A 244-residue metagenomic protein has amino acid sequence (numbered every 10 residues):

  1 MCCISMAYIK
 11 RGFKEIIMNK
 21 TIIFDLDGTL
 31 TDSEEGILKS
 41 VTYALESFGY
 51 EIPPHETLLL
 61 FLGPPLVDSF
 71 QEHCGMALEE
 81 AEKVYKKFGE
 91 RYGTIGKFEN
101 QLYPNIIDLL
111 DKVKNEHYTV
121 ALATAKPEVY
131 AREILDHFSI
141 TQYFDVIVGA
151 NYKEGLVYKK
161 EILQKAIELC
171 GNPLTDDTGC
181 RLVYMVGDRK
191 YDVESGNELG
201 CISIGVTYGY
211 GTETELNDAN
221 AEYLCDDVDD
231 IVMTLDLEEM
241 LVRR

Functional and structural regions predicted by a protein language model:
C2, F13, M18-K20, I134-R244: Asp-based, Mg2+/Mn2+-dependent phosphohydrolase catalytic module
N19-D108, E116: N-terminal helical cap/lid subdomain that shapes the substrate entry/recognition surface in HAD-like hydrolases
T29, G36, E128, Y191 (+1 more regions): Conserved Rossmann-like nucleotide-cofactor binding loop
V41, L109-L135, V148: Substrate-recognition element of Asp-dependent hydrolases with the DxDx(T/V) motif
P54-T57, L66-S69, Y130, I162 (+2 more regions): Hydrophobic alpha-helical segments typical of transmembrane helices and their membrane-interface/capping positions
A81-Y85, A131, K159: Short amphipathic alpha-helix in the helical subdomain of ABC transporter nucleotide-binding domains
